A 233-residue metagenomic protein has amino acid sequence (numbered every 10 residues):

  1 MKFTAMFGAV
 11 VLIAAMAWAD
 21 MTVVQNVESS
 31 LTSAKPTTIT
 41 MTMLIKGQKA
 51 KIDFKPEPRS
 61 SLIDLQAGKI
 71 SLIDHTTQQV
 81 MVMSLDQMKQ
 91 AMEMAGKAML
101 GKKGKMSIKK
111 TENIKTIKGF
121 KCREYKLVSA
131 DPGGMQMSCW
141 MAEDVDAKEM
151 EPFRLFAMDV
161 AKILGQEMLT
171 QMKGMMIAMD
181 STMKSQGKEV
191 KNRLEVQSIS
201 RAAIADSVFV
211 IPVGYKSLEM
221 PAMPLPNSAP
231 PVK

Functional and structural regions predicted by a protein language model:
M1-G8: Bacterial N-terminal signal peptides that target proteins for export
L12-A19: Sec/Tat signal peptide C-region and signal peptidase I cleavage site
A19-K233: Extended soluble regions of mature proteins
